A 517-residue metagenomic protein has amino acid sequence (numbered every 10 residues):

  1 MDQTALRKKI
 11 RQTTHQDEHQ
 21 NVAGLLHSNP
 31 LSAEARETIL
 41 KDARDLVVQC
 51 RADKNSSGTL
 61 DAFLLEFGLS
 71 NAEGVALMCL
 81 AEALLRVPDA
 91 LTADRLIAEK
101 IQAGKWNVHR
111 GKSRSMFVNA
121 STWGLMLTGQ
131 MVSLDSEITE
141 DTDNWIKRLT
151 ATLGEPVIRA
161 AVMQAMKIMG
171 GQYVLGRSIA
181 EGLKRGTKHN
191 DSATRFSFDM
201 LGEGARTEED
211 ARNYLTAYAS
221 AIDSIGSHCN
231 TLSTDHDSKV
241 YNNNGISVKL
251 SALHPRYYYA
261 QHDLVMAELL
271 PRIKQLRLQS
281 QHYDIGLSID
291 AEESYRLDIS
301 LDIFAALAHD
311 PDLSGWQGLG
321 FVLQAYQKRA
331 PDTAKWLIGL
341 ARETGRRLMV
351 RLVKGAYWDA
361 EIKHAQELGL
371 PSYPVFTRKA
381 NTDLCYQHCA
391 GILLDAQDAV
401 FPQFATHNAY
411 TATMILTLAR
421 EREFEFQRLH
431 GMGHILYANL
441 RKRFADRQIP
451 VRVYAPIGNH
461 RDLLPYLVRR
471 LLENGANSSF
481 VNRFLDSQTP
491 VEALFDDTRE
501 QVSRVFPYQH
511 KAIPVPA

Functional and structural regions predicted by a protein language model:
M1-A517: Positively charged, amphipathic and often flexible ligand-engagement surfaces
